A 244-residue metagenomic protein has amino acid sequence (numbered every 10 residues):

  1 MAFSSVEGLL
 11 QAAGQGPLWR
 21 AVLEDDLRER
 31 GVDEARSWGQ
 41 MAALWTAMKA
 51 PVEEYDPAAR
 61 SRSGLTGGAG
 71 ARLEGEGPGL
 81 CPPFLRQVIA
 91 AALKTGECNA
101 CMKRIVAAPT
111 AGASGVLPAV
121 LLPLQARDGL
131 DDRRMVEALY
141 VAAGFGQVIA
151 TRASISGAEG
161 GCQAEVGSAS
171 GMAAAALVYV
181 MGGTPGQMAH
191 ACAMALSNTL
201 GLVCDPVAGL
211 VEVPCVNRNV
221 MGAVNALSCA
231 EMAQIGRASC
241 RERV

Functional and structural regions predicted by a protein language model:
M1-M41: N-terminal, positively charged, Ser/Thr/Ala/Gly-biased leader segments that form transit/presequence-like amphipathic
D26-P78: N-terminal low-complexity or amphipathic/hydrophobic leaders
A71-P109: Active-site cofactor/substrate anionic-group-binding motifs, chiefly glycine- and Lys/Arg-rich phosphate-binding loops
L85-A100, P123-R152: Helix-rich "cap/lid" substructures immediately adjacent to catalytic or cofactor-binding pockets
M102-V120, A164-A169: Conserved phosphate/anionic-ligand binding catalytic regions in large, soluble enzymes, centered on
P118-G129, L177-G182: Alpha-helical support elements that line or immediately flank enzyme active sites and cofactor-binding pockets
Y140-A176, A191, N198-N225, C229: A structural-propensity feature for long, helix-poor, extended segments
I235-V244: Residue-level detector of conserved catalytic or cofactor/ligand-binding positions in enzyme active sites
